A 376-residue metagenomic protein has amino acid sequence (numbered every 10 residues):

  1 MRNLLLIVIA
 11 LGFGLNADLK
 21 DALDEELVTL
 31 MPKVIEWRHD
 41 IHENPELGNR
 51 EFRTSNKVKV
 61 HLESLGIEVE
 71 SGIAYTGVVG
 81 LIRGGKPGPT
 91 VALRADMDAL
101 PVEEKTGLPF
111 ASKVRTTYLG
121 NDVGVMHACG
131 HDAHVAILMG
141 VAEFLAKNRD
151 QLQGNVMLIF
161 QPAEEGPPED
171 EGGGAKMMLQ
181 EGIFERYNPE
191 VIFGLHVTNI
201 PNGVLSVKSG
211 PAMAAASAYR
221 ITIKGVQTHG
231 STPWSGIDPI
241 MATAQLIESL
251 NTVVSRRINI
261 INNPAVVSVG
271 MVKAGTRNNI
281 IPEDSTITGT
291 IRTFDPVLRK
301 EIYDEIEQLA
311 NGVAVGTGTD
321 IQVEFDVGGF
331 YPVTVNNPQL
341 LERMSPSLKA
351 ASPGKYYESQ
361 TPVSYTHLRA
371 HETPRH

Functional and structural regions predicted by a protein language model:
M1-I7: Sec-dependent signal peptide recognition, specifically the positively charged N-region followed immediately by
V8-N16: Hydrophobic h-region of N-terminal signal peptides that target proteins for export in Gram-negative bacteria
L19-M126, A136-G154: Acidic/His- and Gly-rich active-site-bordering loop/insert found across diverse amide/peptide-bond hydrolases
L30-V34, R38, H42-P45, G66 (+8 more regions): Sec/Tat-exported extracytoplasmic proteins
V114-M126, D132-A133, L145, D150-M271 (+1 more regions): Histidine/acidic-residue-rich, glycine-tolerant segments that coordinate divalent metal ions
N188-G194, G203-T232, G236-P239, V297-K355: Metal-dependent peptidase/peptidase-like ectodomains
I280-Y303: A conserved active-site cap/scaffold subdomain adjacent to cofactor or substrate pockets
H367-H376: Single conserved hydrophobic/aromatic residue that forms the stacking wall/gate of nucleotide- or nucleobase-binding
